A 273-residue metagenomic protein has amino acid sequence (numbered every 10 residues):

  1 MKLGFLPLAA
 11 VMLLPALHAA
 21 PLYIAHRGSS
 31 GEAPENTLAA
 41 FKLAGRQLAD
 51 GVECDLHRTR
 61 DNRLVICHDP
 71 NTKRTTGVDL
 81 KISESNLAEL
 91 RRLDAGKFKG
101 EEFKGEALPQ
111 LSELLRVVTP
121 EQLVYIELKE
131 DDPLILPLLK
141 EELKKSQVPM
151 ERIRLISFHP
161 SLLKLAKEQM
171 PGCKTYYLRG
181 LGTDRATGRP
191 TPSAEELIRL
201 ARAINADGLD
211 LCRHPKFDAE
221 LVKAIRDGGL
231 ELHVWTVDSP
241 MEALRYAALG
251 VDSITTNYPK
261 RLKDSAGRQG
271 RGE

Functional and structural regions predicted by a protein language model:
G4-A16: Bacterial N-terminal signal peptides
P15-E273: Phosphate-group recognition and catalysis centered on beta-loop-alpha active-site segments
